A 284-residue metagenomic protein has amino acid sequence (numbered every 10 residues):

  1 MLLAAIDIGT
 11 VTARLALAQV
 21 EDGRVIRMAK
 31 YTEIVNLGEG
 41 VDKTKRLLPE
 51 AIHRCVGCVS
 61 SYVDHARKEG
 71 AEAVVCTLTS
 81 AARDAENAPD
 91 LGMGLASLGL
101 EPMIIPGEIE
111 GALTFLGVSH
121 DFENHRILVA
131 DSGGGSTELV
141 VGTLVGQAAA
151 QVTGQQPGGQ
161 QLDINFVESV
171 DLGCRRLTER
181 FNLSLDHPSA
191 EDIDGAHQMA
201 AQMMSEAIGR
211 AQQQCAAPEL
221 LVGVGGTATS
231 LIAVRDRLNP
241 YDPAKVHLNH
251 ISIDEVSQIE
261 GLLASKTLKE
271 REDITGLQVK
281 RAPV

Functional and structural regions predicted by a protein language model:
M1-R27: N-terminal basic/disordered segments at the start of proteins
L3, L17-V20, N36, G40-E69 (+4 more regions): Helical "lid/coupling" subdomains associated with nucleotide-phosphate turnover
D7-T12, A130-S136, L144, V224-T227: A short acidic Gly-Thr/Ser loop motif
R24-E39: N-terminal glycine-rich anion-binding loops that anchor highly charged ligand groups
